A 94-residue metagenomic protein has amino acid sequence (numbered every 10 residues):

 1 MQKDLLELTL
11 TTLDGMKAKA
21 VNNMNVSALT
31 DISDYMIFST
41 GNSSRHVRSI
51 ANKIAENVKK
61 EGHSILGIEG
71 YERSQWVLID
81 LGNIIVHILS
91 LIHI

Functional and structural regions predicted by a protein language model:
M1-S33, S39-N52, E56, K60-H63: Ribosome large-subunit tunnel/peptidyl-transferase-proximal elements
A20-T30, L66-N83: Glycine/charge-rich, flexible interdomain linkers and switch-proximal surface loops that mediate coupling
I37, V86: Residue-level signature of catalytic and energy-coupling elements of molecular machines, predominantly ATP/GTP-dependent
F38-S39, I79: Preference for bulky hydrophobic residues occupying beta-strand positions in well-ordered beta-sheet regions
N42, N83-I84: Alpha-helix/helix-capping structural signal
L89: Conserved segment of winged-helix/HTH DNA-binding domains
I92-I94: Conserved small/polar residues in nucleotide/adenosyl-binding loops
